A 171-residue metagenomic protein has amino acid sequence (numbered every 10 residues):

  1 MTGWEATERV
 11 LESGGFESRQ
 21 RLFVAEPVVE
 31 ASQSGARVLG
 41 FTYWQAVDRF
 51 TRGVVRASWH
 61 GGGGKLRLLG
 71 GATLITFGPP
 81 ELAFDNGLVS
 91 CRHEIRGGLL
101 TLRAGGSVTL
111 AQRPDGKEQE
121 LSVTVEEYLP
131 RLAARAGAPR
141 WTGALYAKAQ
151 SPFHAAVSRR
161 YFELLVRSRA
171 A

Functional and structural regions predicted by a protein language model:
M1-L74: Charge-rich, low-complexity N-terminal segments
M1-T2, K117, A170-A171: Polar low-complexity intrinsically disordered regions
R9, A36, R52, P139 (+2 more regions): Short linear sequence motifs
G63-K65, L69-T73, I95-G98, V125-Y128: Generic short beta-strand segments
G71-E118: Hydrophobic-ligand binding "helix-grip"
A104-G143: Short acidic, glycine/tyrosine-flanked loop/strand segments centered on an H-E-D-like triad
T142-A171: A conserved amphipathic terminal alpha-helix motif
